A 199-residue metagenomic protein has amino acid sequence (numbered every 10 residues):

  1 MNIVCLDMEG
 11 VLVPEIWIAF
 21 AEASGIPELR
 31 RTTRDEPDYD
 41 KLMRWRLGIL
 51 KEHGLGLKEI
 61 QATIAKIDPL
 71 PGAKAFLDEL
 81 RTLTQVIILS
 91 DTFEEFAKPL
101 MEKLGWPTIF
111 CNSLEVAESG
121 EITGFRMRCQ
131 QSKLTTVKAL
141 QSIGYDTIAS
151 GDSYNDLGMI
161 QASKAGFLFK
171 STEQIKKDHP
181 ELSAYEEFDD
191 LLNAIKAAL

Functional and structural regions predicted by a protein language model:
M1-N2, S150: Short loop/turn microsegments at loop-to-beta-strand junctions
N2-S113, A117-E118: Alpha-helical substrate-recognition element adjacent to the catalytic core
D78, K138, L157-G158: Alpha-helical segments flanking ligand/cofactor-binding loops in enzyme cores
V86-D91, Y145-E186: Acidic, Mg2+-coordinating phosphoryl-transfer loop and its flanking beta/alpha structural elements, shared across
E94-K98, D156-L157, L192: Short, well-ordered alpha-helical microsegments
E95-T147, D178: Substrate-recognition "cap/lid" segment bordering the active-site pocket of phosphatases
C111-V116, S171-I175, D189-L191: Short, acidic/turn-prone active-site loops that include or flank metal/cofactor- and phosphate-binding residues
A194-L199: Short amphipathic alpha-helix with an adjacent loop that forms part of the alpha/beta core around
